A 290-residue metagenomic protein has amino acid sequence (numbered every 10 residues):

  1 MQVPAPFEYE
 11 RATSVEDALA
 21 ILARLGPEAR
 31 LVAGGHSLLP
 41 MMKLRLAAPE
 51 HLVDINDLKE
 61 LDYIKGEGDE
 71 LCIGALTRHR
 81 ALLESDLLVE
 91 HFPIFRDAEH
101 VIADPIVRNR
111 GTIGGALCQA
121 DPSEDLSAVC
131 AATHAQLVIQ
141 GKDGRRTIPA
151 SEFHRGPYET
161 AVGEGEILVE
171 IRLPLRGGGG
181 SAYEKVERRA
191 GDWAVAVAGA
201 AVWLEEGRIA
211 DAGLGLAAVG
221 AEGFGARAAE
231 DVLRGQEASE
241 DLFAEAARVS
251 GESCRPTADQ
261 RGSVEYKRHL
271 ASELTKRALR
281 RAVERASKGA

Functional and structural regions predicted by a protein language model:
M1-A290: C-terminal structural segment of proteins
